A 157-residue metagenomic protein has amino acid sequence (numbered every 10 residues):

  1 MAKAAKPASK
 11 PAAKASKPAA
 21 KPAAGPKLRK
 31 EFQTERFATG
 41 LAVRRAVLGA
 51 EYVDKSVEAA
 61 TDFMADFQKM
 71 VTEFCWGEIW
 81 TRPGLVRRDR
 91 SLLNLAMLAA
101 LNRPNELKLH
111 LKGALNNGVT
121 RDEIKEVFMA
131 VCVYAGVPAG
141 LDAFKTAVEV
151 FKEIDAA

Functional and structural regions predicted by a protein language model:
A2-R88, N116, D142-A157: Acidic, glycine/proline-rich low-complexity segments that act as flexible tails and inter-domain linkers
T39, V43, C75, L92 (+2 more regions): A general alpha-helix detector
V47-A50, P104, G118, Y134: Residues at alpha-helix boundaries and the short loops/turns that link adjacent helices
V71-C75, L92-A99, V127-C132, A143: Short alpha-helical scaffolding segments that buttress acidic/His motifs in well-ordered protein cores
L85-L92, R121: Short, surface-exposed loop and linker segments with low hydrophobicity and enrichment for Pro/Ser/Thr
L95, A100-K125: Mid-chain, well-packed structural core segment of small domains
K112, M129-C132, V148: Short amphipathic alpha-helical surface patches that mediate protein-protein
A135-G140: C-terminal structural segments of small proteins and small subunits
